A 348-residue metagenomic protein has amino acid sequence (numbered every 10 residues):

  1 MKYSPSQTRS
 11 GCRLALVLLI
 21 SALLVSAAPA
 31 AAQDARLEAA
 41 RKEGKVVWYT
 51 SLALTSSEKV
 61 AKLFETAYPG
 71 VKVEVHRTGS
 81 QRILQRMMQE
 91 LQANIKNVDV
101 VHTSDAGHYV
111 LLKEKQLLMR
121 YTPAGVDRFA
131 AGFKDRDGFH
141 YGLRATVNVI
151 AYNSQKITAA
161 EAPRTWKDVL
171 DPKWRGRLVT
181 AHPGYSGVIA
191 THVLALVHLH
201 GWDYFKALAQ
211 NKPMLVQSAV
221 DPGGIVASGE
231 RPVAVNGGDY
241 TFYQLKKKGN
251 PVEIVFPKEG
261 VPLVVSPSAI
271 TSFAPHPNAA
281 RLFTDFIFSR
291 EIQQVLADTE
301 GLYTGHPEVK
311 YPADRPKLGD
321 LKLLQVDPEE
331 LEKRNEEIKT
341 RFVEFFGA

Functional and structural regions predicted by a protein language model:
R13-S26: Bacterial N-terminal signal peptides
A31-V47, E65-T66, D171-G176: Immediate post-signal peptide segment of exported/extracytoplasmic ligand-binding proteins
Y49-A61, V73-Q92, K96-E230: Extracytoplasmic ligand-binding site segments that recognize negatively charged/polar headgroups
G107-L111, P232-P251, E300-G301: A ligand-binding cleft/hinge motif common to bilobed small-molecule-binding domains
L118-G125, G138-Y141, K167, Q244-P262 (+1 more regions): Short beta-strand->loop
A131, T146, K206-A209, L215-V216 (+2 more regions): Periplasmic-binding protein-like
V149-K156, L194, V264-H276, V295-L296: A bilobed periplasmic-binding-protein/Venus flytrap-type ligand-binding module shared by bacterial periplasmic
W174-G184, I287-Y311: Periplasmic-binding protein-like
